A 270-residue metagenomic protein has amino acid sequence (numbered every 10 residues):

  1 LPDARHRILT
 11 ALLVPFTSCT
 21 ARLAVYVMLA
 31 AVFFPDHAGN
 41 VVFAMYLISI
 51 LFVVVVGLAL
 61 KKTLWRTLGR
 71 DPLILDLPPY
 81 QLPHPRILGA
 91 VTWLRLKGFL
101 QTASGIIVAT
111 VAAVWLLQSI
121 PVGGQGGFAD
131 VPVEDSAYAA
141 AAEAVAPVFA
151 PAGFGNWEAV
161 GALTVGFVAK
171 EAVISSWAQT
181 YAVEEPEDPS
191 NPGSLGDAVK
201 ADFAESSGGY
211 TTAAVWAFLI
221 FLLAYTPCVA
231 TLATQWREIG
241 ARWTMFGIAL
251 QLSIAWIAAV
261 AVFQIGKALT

Functional and structural regions predicted by a protein language model:
L1-L9, V111, W115-L252: Extended, low-charge hydrophobic alpha-helical regions
P2, P15-F16, T20-F43, A230-G240 (+1 more regions): Transmembrane helix-loop junctions at the membrane interface of multipass transporters and ion channels
T10, V14, D36, N40-F52 (+5 more regions): Alpha-helical transmembrane segments of multi-pass inner-membrane proteins, especially transporters/permeases
A30-V32, Y46-K61, A109-S119, L219-A224 (+1 more regions): Hydrophobic core segments of alpha-helical transmembrane domains in multi-pass membrane transport and ion-translocation
F33-H37, L58, K62-D71, L116-Q125 (+5 more regions): Membrane-interface elements of multi-pass transporters and channels
N40, K61, W65-R70, Y80-A129 (+1 more regions): Long hydrophobic segments that form regular secondary structure
M45, K97-V108, I239-L250: Alpha-helical transmembrane segments and their helix-start/interface "positive-inside/aromatic belt" motifs in integral
R66-V91, Y138, Y181-L195: Juxtamembrane inter-helical linkers in multi-pass membrane proteins
